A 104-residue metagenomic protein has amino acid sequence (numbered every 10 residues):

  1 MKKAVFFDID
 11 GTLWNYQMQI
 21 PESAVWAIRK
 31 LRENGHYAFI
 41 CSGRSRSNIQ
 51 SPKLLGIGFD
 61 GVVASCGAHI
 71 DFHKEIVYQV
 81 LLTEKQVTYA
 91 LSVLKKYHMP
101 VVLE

Functional and structural regions predicted by a protein language model:
M1-K2, A64: Short, small/polar residue-rich loop motifs at catalytic or cofactor-binding pockets
K2-M18: Asp-based phosphoryl-transfer active-site loop
E22-E104: Active-site phosphate-binding/coordination module
